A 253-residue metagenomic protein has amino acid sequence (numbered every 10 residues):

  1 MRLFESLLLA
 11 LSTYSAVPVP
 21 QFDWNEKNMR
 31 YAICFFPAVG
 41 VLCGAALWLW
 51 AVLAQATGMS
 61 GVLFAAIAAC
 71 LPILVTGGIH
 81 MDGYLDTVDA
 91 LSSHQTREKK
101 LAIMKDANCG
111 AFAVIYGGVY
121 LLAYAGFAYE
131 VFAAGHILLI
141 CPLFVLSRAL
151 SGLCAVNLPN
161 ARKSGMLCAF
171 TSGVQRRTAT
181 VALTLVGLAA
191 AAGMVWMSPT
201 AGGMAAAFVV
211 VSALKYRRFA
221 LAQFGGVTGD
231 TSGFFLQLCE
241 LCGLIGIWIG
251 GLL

Functional and structural regions predicted by a protein language model:
M1-G77, Q95-L101, D106-L253: Hydrophobic alpha-helical transmembrane segments
D89: Catalytic acidic motif of RecA-like/P-loop NTPases
